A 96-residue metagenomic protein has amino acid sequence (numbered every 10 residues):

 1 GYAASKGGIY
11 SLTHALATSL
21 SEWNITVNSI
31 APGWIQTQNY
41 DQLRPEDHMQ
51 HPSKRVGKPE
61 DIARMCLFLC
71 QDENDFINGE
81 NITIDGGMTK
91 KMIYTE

Functional and structural regions predicted by a protein language model:
Y2, Y10: Catalytic tyrosine of NAD(P)H-dependent dehydrogenase/reductases that use a Tyr as the general acid/base
S5, T13: Active-site helix of classical SDR
L20-E22, I35, C70: A short hydrophobic alpha-helix cap/turn motif
S21, T26, I77-G79: Short, small/polar-rich loop/turn modules that mediate ligand/substrate recognition or access, typified
V27, A31-D41, I84: Short, flexible catalytic-loop segment of classical short-chain dehydrogenase/reductase
H51-I62: A conserved structural motif in NAD(P)-dependent oxidoreductases
A63-D75: Alpha-helical substrate-binding/gating segment
L67, N78-E96: Short C-terminal tail/terminal secondary-structure segment of NAD(P)H-dependent dehydrogenase/reductase domains
